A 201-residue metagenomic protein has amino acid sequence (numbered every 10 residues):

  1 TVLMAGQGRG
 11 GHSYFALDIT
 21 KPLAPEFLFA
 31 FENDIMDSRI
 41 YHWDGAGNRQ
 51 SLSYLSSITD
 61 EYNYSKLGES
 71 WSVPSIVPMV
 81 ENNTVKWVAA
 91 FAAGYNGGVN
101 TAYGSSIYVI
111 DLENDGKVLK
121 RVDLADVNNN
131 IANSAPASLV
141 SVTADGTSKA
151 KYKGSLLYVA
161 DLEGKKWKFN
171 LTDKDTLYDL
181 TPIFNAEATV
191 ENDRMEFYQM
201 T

Functional and structural regions predicted by a protein language model:
T1-T201: A fold-level detector for beta-propeller and closely related beta-sheet-rich head/sensor domains
